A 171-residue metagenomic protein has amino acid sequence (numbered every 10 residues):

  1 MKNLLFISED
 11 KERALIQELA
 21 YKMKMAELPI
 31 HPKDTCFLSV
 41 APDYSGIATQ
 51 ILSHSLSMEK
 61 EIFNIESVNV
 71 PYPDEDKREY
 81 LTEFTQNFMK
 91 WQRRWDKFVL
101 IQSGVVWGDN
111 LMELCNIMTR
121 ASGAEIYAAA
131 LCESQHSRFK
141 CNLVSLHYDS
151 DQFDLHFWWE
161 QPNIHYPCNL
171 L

Functional and structural regions predicted by a protein language model:
M1-D34: Active-site-facing substrate-recognition patch
K2-L5, A26-P29, N116-L171: PRPP-dependent phosphoribosyltransferase catalytic core
I16, S45-T49, S53, L111: Short, highly selective alpha-helical patches that border small-molecule cofactor pockets in redox/cofactor-processing
Y21, Q50, H54, N116-R120: Short, well-ordered alpha-helices that flank and scaffold nucleotide-derived cofactor binding pockets
P32-T35, R94-K97, G123-E125: A general structural motif
C36-L38, E66, V99, Y127-A129: A structural signal for isolated positions on well-ordered beta-strands in alpha/beta enzyme cores
F37-I47, V105-D109: Gly/Ser/Thr-rich loops at beta-strand to alpha-helix junctions that form or flank small-molecule/cofactor-binding
H54-V99, V106-C115: Short, glycine/charge-rich flexible loops or terminal/linker lids adjacent to PRPP-binding catalytic cores
